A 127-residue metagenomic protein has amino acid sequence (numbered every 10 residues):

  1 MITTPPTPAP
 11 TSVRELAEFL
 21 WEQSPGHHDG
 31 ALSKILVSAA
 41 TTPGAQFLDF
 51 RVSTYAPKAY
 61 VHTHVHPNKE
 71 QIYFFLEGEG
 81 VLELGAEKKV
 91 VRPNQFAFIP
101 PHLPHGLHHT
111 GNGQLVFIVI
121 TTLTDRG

Functional and structural regions predicted by a protein language model:
M1-F47, H62: A short, N-terminal "cap"/entry segment at the start of jelly-roll beta-barrel domains of the cupin/DSBH fold
V37-A39, R51-P67: Conserved short histidine dyad/triad with adjacent acidic residue
P57, N68, E87, L103-P104 (+1 more regions): A generic "binding-loop/recognition-motif" signal
H62-H64, L82-E83, I99, H105-G111: Short beta-strand His + acidic residue motifs that chelate non-heme Fe in jelly-roll/DSBH and cupin folds
N68-E70, F75-G80: Glycine- and acidic-residue-biased ligand/ion/polar-headgroup-sensing regions
E87-P101: Short acidic-glycine-tyrosine-enriched beta hairpin
F98, G113-G127: A short hydrophobic beta-strand segment most commonly corresponding to one strand of the jelly-roll/cupin
